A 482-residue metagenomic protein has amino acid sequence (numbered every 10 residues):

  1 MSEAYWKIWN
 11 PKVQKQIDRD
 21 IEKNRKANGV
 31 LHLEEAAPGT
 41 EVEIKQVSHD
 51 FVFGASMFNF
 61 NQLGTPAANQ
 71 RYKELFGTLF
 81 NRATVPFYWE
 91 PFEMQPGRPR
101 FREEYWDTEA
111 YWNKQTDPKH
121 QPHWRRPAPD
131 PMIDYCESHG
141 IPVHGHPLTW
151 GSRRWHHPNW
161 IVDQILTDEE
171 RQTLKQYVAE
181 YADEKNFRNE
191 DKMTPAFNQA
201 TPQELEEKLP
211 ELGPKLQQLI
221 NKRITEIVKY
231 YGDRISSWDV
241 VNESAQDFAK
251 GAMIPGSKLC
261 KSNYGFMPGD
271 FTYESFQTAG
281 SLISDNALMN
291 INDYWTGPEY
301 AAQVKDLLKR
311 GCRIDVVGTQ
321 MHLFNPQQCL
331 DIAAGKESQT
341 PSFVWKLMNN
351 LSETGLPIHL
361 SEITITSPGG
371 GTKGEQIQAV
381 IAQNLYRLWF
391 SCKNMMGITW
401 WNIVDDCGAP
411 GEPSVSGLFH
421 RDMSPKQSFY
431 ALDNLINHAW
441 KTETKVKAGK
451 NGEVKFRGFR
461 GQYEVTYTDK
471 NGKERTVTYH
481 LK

Functional and structural regions predicted by a protein language model:
M1-Q62, R82, M94-Q95, F101-R102 (+4 more regions): Beta-strand-rich domain onsets/edges
S2-K7, V162-K185, A196-P202, K215-L219 (+7 more regions): Aromatic-rich peripheral "rim/lid" segments of glycoside hydrolase catalytic domains that contact and position glycan
L31, A83, C136, I227 (+5 more regions): Conserved, mostly hydrophobic/aromatic
G54, S236-E243, F266-A301, L356-T364 (+1 more regions): Aromatic-lined carbohydrate-recognition surfaces of secreted/lumenal glycan-active proteins
M57-N61, P86-F87, P147-R154, D239-S244 (+2 more regions): Short, solvent-exposed turn/loop segments enriched in Gly/Ser/Thr/Pro and often Arg
L63-Y72, A249-M253, S275, T296-G311 (+2 more regions): Distinct, well-ordered alpha-helical segments
T65-L79, K455-E464: Short Pro-Gly-centered beta-turn/loop motif in secreted/extracellular proteins
G77-F80, V85-K208, L219-Y230, F266-A287 (+1 more regions): Aromatic-lined substrate-binding rim segments of carbohydrate-active enzymes
